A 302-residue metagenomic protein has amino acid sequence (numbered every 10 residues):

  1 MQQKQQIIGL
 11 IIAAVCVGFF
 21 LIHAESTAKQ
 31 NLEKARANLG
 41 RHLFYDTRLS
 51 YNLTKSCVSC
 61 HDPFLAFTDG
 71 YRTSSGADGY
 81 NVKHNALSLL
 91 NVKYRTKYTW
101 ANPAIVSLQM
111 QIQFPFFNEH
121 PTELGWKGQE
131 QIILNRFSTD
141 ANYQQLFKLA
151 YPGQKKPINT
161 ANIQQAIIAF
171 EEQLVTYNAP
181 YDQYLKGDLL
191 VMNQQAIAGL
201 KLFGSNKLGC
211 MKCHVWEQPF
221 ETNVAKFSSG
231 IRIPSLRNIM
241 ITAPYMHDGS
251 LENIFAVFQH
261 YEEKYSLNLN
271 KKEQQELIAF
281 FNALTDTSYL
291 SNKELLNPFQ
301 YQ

Functional and structural regions predicted by a protein language model:
M1-Q2: N-terminal secretory signal peptides that target proteins for export/translocation
Q5-G9, G18-Q302: Periplasmic c-type cytochrome electron-transfer domains
